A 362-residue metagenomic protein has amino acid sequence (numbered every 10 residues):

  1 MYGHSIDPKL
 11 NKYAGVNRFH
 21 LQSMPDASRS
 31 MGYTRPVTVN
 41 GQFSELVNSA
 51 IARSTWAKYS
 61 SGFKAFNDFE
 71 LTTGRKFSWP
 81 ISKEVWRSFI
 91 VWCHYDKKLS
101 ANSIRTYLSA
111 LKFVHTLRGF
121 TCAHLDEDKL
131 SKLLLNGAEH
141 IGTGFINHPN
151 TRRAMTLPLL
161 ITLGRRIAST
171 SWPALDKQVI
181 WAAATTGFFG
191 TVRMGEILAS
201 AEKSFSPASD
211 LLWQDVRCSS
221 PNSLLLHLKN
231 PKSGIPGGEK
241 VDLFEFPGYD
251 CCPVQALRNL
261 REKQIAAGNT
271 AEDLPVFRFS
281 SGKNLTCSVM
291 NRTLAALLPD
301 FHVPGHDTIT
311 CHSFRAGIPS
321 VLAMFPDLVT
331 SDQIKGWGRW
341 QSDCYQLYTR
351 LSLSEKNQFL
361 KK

Functional and structural regions predicted by a protein language model:
M1-K362: Extended, non-catalytic subsegments within catalytic or DNA/protein-binding/adaptor domains
